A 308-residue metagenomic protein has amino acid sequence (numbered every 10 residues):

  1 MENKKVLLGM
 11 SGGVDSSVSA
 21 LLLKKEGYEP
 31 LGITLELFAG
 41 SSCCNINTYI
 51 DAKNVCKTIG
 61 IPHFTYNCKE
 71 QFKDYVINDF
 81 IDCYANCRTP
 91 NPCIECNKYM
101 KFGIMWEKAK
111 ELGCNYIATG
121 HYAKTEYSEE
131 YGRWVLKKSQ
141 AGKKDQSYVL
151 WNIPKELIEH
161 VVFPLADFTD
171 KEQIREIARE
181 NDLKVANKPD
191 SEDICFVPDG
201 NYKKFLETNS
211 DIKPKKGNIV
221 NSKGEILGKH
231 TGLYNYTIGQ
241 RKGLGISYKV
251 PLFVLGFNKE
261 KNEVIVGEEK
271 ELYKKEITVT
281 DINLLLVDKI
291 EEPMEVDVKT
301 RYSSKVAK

Functional and structural regions predicted by a protein language model:
M1-W151, E172-Q173, V254: ATP-dependent adenylation/nucleotidyltransferase module used to activate substrates
A118-K124, E129-K308: AMP-forming adenylation/ATP pyrophosphatase catalytic core
